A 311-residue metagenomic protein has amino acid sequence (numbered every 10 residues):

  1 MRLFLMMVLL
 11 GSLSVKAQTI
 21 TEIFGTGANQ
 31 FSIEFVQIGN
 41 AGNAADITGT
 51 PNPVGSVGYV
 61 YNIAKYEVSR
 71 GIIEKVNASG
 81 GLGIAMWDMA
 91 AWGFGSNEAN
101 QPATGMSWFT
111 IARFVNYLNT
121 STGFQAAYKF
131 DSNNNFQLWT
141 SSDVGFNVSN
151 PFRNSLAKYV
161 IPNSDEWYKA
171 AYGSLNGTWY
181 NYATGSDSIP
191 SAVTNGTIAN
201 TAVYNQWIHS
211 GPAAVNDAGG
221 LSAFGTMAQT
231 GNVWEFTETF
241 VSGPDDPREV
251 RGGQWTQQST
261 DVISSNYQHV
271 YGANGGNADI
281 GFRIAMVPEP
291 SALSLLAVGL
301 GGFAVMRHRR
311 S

Functional and structural regions predicted by a protein language model:
R2-S12, G302: Bacterial N-terminal signal peptides
L13-A17: Sec/Tat signal peptide C-region and signal peptidase I cleavage site
G25-M89, P102-N119, G231: A short glycine-rich, aromatic-capped structural motif
F31-S32, F109-I263: Functional-site microenvironments in short loops/helix caps that host divalent-cation chemistry
A44-Y61, V193-V203, T260-G272: Short, polar loop/linker segments at the starts of domains and inter-domain junctions
N277-M286: Short, structured beta-strand segments at or near domain termini in extracellular proteins/domains
E289-M306: A short, hydrophobic C-terminal helix/tail in secreted or cell-surface proteins
H308-S311: Short, charged juxtamembrane terminal tails flanking transmembrane helices
